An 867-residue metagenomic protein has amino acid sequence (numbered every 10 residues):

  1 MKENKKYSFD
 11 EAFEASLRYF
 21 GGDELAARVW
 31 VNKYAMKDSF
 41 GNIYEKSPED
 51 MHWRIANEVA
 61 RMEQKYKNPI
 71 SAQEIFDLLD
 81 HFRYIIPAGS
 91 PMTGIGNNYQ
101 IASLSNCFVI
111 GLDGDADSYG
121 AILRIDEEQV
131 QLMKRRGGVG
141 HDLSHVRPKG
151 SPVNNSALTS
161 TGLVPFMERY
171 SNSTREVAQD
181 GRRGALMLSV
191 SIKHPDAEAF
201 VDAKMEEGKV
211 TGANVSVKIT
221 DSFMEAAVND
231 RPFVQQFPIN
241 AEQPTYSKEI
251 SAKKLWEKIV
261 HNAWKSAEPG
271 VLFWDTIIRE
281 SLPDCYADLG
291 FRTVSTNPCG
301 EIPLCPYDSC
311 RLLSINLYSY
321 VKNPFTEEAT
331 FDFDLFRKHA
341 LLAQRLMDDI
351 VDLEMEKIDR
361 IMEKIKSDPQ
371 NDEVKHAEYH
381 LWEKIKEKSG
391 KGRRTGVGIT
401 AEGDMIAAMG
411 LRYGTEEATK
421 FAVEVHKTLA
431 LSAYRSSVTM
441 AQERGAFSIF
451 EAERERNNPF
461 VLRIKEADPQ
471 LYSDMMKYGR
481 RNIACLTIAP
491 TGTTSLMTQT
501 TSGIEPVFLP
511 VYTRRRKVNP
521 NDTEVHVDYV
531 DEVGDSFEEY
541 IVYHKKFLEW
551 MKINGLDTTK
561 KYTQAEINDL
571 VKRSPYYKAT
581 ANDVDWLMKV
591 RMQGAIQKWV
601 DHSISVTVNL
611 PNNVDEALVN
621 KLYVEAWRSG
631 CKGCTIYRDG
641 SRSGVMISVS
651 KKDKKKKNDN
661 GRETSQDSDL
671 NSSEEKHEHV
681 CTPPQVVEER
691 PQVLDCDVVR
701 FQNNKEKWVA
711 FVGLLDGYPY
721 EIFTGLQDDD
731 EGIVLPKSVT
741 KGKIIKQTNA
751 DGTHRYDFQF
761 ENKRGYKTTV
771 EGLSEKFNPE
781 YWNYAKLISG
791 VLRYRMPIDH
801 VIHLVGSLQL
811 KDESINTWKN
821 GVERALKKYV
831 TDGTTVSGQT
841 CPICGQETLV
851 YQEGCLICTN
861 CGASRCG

Functional and structural regions predicted by a protein language model:
K2-I86, P91: N-terminal amphipathic, basic-rich helices that act as targeting or association modules
F9, A15-F20, S105-H339, D352-K366 (+5 more regions): Active-site cavity-forming subdomains of large catalytic enzyme subunits
E24, G300-I302, E354, V461 (+4 more regions): Catalytic alpha/beta core of large soluble enzyme barrels
I75-F76, F237-I239, H339-K386, G390 (+5 more regions): Internal maturation/activation junctions in enzymes
G94-V109, Y119-D142, V177, S189-S191 (+14 more regions): Conserved phosphate/anionic-ligand binding catalytic regions in large, soluble enzymes, centered on
I219, E280, C285-A287, N297 (+4 more regions): Terminal amphipathic helices with adjacent charged low-complexity linkers/tails
Y472-D474, S650-V712: Short, Gly/Pro- and small/polar-rich lid/capping loops
C841-C844, C858: Short cysteine-rich clusters marking metal-coordination/redox-active sites
